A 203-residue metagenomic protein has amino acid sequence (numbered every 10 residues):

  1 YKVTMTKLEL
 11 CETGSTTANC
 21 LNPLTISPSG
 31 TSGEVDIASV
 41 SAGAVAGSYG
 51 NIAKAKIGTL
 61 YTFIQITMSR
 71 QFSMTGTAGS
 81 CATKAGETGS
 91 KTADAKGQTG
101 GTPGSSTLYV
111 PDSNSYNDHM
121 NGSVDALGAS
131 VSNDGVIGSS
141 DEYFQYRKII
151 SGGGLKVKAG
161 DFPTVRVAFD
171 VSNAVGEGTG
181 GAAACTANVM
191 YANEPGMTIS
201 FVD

Functional and structural regions predicted by a protein language model:
Y1-D203: A short, solvent-exposed, low-complexity linear motif enriched for acidic/polar residues with Pro/Gly/Ser/Thr
